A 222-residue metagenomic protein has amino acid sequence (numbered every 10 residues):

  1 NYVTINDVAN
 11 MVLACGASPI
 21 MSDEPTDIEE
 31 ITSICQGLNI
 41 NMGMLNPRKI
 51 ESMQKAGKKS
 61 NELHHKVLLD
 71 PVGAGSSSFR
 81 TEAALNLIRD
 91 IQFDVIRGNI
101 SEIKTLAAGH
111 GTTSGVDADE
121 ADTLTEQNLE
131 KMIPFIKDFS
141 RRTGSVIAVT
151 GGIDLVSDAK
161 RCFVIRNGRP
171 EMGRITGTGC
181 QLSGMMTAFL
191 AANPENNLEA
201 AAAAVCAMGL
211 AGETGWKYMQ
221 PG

Functional and structural regions predicted by a protein language model:
N1-L69: Conserved N-terminal subdomain of the carbohydrate kinase-like
L45-R48, G73-S77, L155, M172: Short, small-residue-enriched loops and turns at beta-alpha junctions that line or gate enzyme active sites
K49-G98: Glycine/small-residue-rich loop that forms an oxyanion/phosphate-binding "nest" at active or ligand-binding sites
V72-S76, E102, I153-D154, C206-A211: Acidic, glycine-rich active-site loops and adjacent beta-strand->loop/helix elements that engage anionic groups
R80-C162: Conserved phosphate/ATP/ADP-binding segment of small-molecule kinases
F163-G177: Short pre-catalytic strand/loop immediately N-terminal to key active-site residues, enriched for Gly-Thr
T176, M185-G222: Conserved post-catalytic alpha-helical subdomain immediately downstream of the catalytic base and nucleotide-binding
